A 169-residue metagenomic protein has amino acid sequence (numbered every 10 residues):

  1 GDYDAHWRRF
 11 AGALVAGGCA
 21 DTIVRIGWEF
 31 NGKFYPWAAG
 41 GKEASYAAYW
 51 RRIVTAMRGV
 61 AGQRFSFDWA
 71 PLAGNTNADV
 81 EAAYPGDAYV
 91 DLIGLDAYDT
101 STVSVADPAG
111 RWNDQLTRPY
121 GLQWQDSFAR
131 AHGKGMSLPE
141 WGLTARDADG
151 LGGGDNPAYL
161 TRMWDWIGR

Functional and structural regions predicted by a protein language model:
G1, E29-E43, A73-G74, Y98-T117 (+1 more regions): Surface-exposed cleft-lining segments at the edges of enzyme active sites
G1-W69: Substrate-binding cleft of extracellular glycoside hydrolase catalytic domains
D2-A5, G40-A48, P85, G110-Y120 (+1 more regions): Alpha-helix N-cap and loop-to-helix initiation/capping positions
A5-A13, A73-P85, L116-F128, A158-I167: Alpha-helical scaffolding within the catalytic cores of extracellular/periplasmic polymer-degrading hydrolases
D21-I23, K134-R169: Substrate-binding cleft of secreted/luminal carbohydrate-active enzymes
I26-W28, W69-A73, A97, L138-W141: A cross-domain feature marking catalytic cores of carbohydrate-active enzymes and several ubiquitous metabolic/repair
P71-D96, L151: Substrate-binding cleft/loops of secretory-pathway carbohydrate-active enzymes
A88-D147: Glycoside hydrolase catalytic-domain groove-lining segments
